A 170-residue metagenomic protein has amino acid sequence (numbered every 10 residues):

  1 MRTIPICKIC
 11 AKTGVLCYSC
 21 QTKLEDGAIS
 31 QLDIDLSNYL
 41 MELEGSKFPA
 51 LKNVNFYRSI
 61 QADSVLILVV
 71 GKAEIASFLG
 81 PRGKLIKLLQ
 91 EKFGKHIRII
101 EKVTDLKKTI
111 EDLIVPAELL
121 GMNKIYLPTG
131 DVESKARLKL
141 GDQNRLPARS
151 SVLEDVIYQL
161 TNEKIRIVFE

Functional and structural regions predicted by a protein language model:
M1-E170: RNA-contacting regions in translation and RNA-metabolism proteins, encompassing KH/S1 modules where present
